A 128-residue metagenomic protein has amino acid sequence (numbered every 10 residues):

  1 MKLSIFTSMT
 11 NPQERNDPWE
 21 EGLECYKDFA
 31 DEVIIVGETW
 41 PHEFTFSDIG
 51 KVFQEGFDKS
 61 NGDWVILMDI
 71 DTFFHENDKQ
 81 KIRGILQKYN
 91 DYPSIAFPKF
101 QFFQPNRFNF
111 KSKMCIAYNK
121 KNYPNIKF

Functional and structural regions predicted by a protein language model:
M1-E24: N-proximal low-complexity "stem/linker" segments adjacent to membrane-targeting elements
P18, E43-K59: Glycine-rich, basic loop-to-helix element that forms the pyrophosphate-binding segment of sugar-nucleotide handling
E20-V36: Short, acidic, metal-binding catalytic loop of nucleotide-sugar glycosyltransferases
A30-D31, N61, N90: Residue-level detector of structured alpha->beta connecting loops
E38-W40: Conserved short acidic donor-positioning loop in nucleotide-sugar-dependent glycosyltransferases
I49, Q54, H75-F128: Catalytic-site signature of metal-activated, phosphate-bearing donor transferases, centered on the GT-A/GT-A-like
V65: Short aromatic/hydrophobic "clamp" motif used to bind/position activated sugar donors
D69-F73: The conserved acidic donor/metal-binding loop of glycosyltransferases
